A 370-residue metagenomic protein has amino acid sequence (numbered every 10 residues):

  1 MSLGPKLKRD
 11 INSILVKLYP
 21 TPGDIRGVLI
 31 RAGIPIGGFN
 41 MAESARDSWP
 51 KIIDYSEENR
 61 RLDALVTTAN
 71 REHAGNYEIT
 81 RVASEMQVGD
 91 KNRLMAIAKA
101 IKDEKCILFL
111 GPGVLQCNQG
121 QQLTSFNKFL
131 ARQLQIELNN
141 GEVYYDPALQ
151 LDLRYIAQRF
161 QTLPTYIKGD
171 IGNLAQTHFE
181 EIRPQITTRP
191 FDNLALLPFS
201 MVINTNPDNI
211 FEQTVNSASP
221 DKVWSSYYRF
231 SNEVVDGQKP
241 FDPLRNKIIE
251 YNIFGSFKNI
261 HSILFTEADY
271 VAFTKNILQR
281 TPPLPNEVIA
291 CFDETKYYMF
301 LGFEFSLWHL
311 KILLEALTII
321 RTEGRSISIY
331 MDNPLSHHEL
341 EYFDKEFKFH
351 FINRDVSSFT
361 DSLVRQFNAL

Functional and structural regions predicted by a protein language model:
M1-P22: Short terminal alpha-helical segments
S2-P5, S48-Q87: Death-fold interaction domains
Y19-E58: N-terminal helical oligomerization/adaptor modules that nucleate signalosome assembly
P35, S84-A195, F211, S306 (+1 more regions): Gly/serine-rich nucleotide phosphate-binding loop at the start of the catalytic core of nucleotide/ADP-ribose-handling
M86-L108, V114-G120, L163, R189 (+4 more regions): SIR2/sirtuin-family catalytic core signature
I107-G111, M201-T205, Y251-I253, M299-F300: A structural signal for short, well-ordered beta-strand segments and their strand-loop junctions that often border
L163-R183, L194, F211-Q238, D242-I248: Short acidic, glycine/proline-enriched helix-loop-strand junctions
D221-D293: Active-site gating loop/helix substructures
